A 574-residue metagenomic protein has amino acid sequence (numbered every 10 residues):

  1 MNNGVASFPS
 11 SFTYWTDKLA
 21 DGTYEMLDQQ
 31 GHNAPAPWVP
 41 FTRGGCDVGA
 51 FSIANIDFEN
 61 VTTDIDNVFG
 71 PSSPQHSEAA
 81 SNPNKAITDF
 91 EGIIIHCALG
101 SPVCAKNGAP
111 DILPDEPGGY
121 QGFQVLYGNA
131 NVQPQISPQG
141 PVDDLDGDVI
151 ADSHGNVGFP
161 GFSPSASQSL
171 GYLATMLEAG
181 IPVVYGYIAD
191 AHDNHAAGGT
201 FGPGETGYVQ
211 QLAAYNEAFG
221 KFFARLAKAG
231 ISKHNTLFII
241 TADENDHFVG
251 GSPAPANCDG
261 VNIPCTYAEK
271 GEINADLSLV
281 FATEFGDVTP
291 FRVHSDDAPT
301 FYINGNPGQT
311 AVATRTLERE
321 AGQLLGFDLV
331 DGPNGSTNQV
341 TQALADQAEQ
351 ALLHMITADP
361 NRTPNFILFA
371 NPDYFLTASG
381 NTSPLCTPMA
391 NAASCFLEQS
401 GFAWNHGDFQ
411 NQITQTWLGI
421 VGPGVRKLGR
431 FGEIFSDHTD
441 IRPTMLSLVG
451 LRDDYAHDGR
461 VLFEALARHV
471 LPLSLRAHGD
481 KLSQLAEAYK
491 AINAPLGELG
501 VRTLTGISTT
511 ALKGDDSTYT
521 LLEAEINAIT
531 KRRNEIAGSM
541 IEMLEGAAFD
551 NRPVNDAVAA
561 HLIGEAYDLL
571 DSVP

Functional and structural regions predicted by a protein language model:
M1-A179, H192-N194, Q210, V461-E464: Active-site-proximal alpha/beta segments of enzymes that process anionic O-linked groups
M1-E91, H96, G230-T236, E244-A393 (+1 more regions): Secreted, luminal/periplasmic, and some membrane-associated catalytic domains that remodel anionic oxygen-ester
Q168-Y172, G207-Q210, A214-K221, R225 (+10 more regions): Extracytoplasmic/secreted proteins, especially bacterial periplasmic and envelope-associated proteins
L173, L177-E217, K221-F223, P253: Active-site His/acidic residue clusters
E178-V184, I231-F238, N361-N365, I413-Q415: Loop/turn elements at helix/coil->beta-strand transitions in domains of secreted/extracellular proteins
V183-I188, Y208-Y215, F219-F222, T236-N245 (+3 more regions): Beta-strand elements within well-structured catalytic alpha/beta cores of enzymes that handle phosphate/sulfate esters
L324-T363, E433-S436, D440, L451-S483: Polar, surface-exposed loop/tail segments that function as active-site lids or cofactor/substrate-recognition elements
D373-P423, E487-K513: C-terminal, low-complexity/hydrophilic appendages and adjacent surface loops of extracellular/periplasmic anionic
